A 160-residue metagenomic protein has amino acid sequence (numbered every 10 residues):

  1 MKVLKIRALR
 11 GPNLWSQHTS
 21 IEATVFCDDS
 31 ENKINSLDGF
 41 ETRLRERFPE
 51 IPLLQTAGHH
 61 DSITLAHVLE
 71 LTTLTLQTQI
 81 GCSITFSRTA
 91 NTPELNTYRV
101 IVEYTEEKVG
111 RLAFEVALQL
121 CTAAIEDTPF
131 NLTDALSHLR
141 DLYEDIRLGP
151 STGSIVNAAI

Functional and structural regions predicted by a protein language model:
M1-I160: Preference for protein termini
